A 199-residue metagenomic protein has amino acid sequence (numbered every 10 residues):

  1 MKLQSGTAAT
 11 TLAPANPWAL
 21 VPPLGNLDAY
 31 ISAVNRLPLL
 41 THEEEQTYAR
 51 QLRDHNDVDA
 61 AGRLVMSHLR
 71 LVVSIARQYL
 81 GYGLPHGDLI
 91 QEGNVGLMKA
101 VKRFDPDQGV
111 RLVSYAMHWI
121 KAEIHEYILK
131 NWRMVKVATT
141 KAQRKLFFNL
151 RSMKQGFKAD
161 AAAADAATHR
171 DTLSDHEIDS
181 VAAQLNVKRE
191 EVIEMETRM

Functional and structural regions predicted by a protein language model:
M1-P17: Charged, low-complexity terminal tails
L12-V137, K141-A161: Alpha-helical promoter-recognition and RNA polymerase-docking modules of transcription initiation factors, dominated by
A163-L173: Intrinsically disordered, low-complexity Ser/Thr- and acidic-rich flexible linkers and loops, especially at boundaries
I178: Helix-turn-helix DNA-binding elements, focusing on the entry/boundary residues of the two helices that contact DNA
V181-A182: Short alpha-helical "recognition helix" segments of helix-turn-helix
E196: DNA major-groove recognition helix of helix-turn-helix
